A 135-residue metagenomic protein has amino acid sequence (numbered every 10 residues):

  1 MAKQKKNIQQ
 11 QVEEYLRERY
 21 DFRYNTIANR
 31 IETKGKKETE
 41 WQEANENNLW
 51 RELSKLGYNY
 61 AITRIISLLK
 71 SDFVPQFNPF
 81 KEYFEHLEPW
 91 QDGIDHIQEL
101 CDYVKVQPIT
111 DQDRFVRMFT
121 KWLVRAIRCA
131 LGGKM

Functional and structural regions predicted by a protein language model:
M1-I94: Conserved glycine-centered beta->alpha loop in an early N-terminal alpha/beta scaffold
S71-M135: P-loop NTPase catalytic core of nucleic-acid-dependent motor ATPases
